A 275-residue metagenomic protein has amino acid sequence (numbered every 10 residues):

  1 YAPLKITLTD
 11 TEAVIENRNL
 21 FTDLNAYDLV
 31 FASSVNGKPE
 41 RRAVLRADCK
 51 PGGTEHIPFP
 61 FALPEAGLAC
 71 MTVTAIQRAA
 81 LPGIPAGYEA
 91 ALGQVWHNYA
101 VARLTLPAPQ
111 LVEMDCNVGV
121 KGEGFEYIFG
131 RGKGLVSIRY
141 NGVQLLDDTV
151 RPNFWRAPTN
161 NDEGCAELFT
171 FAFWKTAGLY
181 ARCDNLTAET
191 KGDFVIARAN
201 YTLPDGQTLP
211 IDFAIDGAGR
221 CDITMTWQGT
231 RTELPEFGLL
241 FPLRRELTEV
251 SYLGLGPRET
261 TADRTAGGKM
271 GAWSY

Functional and structural regions predicted by a protein language model:
Y1-R131, I223: Carbohydrate-binding surfaces of carbohydrate-active enzymes
P64-A66, N98-Y275: Beta-strand/loop-rich accessory regions of lumenal/periplasmic or secreted enzymes, predominantly carbohydrate-active
